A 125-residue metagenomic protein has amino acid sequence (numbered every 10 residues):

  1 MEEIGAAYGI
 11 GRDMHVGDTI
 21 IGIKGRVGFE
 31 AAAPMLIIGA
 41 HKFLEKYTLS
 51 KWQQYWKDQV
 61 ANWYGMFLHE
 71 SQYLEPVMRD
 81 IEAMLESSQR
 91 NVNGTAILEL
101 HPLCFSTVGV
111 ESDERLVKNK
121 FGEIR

Functional and structural regions predicted by a protein language model:
E2-R125: AMP-forming adenylation/ATP pyrophosphatase catalytic core
